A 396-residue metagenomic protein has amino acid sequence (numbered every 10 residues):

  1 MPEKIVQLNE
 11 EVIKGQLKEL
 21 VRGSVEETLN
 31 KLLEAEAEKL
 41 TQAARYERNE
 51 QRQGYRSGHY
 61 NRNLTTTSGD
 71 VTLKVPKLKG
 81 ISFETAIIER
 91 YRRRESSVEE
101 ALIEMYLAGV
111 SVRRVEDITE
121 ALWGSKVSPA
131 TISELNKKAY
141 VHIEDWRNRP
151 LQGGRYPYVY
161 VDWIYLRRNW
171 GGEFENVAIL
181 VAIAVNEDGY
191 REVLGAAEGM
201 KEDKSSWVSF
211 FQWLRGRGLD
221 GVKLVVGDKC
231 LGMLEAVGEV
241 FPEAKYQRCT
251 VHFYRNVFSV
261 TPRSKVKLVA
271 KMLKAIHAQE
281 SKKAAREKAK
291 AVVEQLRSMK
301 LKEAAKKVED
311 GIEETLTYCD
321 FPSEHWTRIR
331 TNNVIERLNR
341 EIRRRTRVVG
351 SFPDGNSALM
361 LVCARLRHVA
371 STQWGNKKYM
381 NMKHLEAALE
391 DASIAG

Functional and structural regions predicted by a protein language model:
M1-K4, A35-E38, Q42-A43, L107 (+1 more regions): Acidic/histidine-rich catalytic cores and adjacent linkers of DNA breakage/strand-transfer/modification proteins
P2-E89, R167: Short, conserved DNA-binding cores of transcription-related domains
K74-K79, I87-R92, S125-K126, T131-V226 (+5 more regions): RNase H-like nuclease fold core
E84, V257-A291: Metal-dependent DNA phosphodiester-chemistry modules and their immediately adjacent helices/loops in DNA-processing
S97-G109: Short, amphipathic alpha-helical "recognition" segments used to contact nucleic acids or chromatin
R113-G124: DNA-recognition alpha helix
L224-L231, A236-M272: Conserved beta-strand -> loop -> alpha-helix junction used to position metal-binding or nucleic-acid-contacting
